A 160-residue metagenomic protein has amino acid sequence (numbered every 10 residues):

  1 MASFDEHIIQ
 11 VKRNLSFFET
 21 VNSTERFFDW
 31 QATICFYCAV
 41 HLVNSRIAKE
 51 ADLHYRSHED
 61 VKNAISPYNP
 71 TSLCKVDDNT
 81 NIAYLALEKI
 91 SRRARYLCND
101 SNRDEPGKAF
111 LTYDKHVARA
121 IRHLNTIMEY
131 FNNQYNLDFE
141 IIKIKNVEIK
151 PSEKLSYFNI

Functional and structural regions predicted by a protein language model:
M1-I160: Terminal alpha-helical segments
